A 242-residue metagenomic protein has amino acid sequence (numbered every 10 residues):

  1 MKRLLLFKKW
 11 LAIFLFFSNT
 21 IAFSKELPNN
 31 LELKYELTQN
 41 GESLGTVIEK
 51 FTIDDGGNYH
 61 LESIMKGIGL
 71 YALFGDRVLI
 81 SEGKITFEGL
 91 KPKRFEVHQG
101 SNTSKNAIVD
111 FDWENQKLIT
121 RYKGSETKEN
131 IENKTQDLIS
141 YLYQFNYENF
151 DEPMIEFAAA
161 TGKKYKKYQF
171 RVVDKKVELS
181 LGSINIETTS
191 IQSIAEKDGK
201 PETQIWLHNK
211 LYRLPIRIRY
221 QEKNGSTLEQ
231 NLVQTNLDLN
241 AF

Functional and structural regions predicted by a protein language model:
M1-K2, T189: Non-cleavable N-terminal signal-anchor transmembrane helices
K2-L11: Bacterial N-terminal signal peptides that target proteins for export
W10-N19: Bacterial N-terminal signal peptides
T20-S24: Sec/Tat signal peptide C-region and signal peptidase I cleavage site
K25-F111, F150-F242: Acidic, serine/threonine-rich low-complexity disordered tracts
N102-N146: Hydrophobic, well-structured mid-protein blocks that either form specific transmembrane helices
